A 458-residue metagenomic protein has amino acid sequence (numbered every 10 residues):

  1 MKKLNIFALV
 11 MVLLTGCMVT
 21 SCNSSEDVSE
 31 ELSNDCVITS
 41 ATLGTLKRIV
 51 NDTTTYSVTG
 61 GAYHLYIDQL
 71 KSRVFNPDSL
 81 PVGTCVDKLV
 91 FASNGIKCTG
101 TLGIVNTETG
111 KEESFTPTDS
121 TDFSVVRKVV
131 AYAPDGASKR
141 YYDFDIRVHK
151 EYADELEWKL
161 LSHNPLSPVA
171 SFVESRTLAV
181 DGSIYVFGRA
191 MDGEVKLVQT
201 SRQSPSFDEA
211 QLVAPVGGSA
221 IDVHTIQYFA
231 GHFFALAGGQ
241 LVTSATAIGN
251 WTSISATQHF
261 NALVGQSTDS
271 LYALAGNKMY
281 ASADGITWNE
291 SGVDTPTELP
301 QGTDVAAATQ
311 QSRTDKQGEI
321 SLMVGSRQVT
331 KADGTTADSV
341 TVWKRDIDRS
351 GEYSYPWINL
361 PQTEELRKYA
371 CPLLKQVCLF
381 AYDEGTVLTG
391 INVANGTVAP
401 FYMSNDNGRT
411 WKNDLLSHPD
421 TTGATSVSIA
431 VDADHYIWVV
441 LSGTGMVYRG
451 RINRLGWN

Functional and structural regions predicted by a protein language model:
T15-S21: C-terminal motif of bacterial Sec signal peptides marking the signal peptidase cleavage site
N23-S175: Predominantly extracytoplasmic/ectodomain segments of secreted and cell-surface proteins
K159-H163, S175-P215: Beta-propeller domains
L166-L178, A214-G231, S253-S270, T295-E319 (+2 more regions): Repeated scaffold domains used in trafficking and secretory/extracellular systems, primarily beta-propellers
V180-F187, A230-A235, T268-A273, K316-V324 (+3 more regions): Entry beta-strands of beta-propeller and related beta-repeat scaffolds
V198-Q203, T243-T246, A281-S282, K344-S350 (+2 more regions): Conserved Ser/Thr-centered positions that define the repeating blades of beta-propeller domains
E365-N407: Loop/turn-rich, solvent-exposed surfaces of beta-rich toroidal or solenoidal domains
T421-N458: Blade-level signature of beta-propeller repeat domains, shared across WD40, Kelch, NHL, RCC1 and BNR/Asp-box propellers
